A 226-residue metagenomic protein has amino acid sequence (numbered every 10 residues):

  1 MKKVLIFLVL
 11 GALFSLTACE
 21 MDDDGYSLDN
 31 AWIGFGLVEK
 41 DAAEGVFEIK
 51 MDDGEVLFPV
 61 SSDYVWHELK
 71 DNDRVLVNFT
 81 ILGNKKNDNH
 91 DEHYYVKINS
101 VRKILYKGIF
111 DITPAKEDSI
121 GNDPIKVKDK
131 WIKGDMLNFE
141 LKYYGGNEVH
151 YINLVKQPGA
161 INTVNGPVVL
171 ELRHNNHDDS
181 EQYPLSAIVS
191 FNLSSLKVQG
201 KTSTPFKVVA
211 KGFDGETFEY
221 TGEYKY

Functional and structural regions predicted by a protein language model:
M1-V4: Positively charged n-region of N-terminal signal peptides that target proteins for export
I6-L10: Sec-dependent N-terminal signal peptides
S15-A18: C-terminal motif of bacterial Sec signal peptides marking the signal peptidase cleavage site
E20-D23: Bacterial signal peptide processing site
Y26: Cys/His-rich zinc-coordinating "finger/knuckle" motifs
D29-Y226: First exposed extracellular module after export/assembly in secreted or surface-exposed proteins
